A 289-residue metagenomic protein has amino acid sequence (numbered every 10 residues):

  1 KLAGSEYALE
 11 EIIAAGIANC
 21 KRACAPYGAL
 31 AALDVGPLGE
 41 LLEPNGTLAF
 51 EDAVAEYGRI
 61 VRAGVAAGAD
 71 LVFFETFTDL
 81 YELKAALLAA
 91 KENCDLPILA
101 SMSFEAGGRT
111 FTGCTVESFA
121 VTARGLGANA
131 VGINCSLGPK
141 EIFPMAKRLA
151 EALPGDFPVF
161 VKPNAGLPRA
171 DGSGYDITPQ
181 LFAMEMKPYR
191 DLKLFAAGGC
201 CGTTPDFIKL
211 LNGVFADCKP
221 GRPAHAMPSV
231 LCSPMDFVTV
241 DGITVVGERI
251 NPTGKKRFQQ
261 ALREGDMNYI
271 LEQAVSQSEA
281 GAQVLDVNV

Functional and structural regions predicted by a protein language model:
K1-V289: Domain-level signal for soluble alpha/beta catalytic cores
